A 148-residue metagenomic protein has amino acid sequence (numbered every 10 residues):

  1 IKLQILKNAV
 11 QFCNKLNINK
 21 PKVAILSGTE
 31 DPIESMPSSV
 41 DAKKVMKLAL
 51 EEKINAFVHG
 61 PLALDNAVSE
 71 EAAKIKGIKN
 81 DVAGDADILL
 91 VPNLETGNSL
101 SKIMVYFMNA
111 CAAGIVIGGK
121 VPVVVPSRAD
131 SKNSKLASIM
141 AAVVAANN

Functional and structural regions predicted by a protein language model:
I1-L16, P21, P37, D130-N148: Short, glycine-/small-residue-rich phosphate/pyrophosphate-handling segment
N8-F12, A72-I78, N109: Glycine-rich, charged/polar anion/phosphate-binding loops that engage phosphate groups from diverse ligands
N17-V23, K53-P61, N148: Flexible, glycine/charged-enriched surface loops at secondary-structure junctions
G28-E34, S38-D87: Active-site rim loops that border cofactor/substrate pockets in soluble metabolic enzymes
F57-P61, P92, I117, V125: General beta-strand structural signal in soluble alpha/beta enzymes
K76-G119: A C-terminal functional module that forms or caps the active site or interfaces directly with catalytic machinery
L100-I103, N109-N148: C-terminal functional extensions of proteins
